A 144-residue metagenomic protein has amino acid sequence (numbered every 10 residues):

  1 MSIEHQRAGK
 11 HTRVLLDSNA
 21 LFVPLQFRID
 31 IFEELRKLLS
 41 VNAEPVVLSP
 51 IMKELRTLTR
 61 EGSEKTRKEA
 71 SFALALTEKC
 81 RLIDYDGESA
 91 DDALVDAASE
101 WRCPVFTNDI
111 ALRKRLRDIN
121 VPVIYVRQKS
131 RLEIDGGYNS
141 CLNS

Functional and structural regions predicted by a protein language model:
M1-E78: Domain-level signal for Mg2+-assisted phosphodiester chemistry and nucleotide/NA-binding surfaces in nucleic-acid
P50-S144: Nuclease catalytic cores that cleave nucleic-acid phosphodiester bonds, predominantly acidic two-metal-ion
